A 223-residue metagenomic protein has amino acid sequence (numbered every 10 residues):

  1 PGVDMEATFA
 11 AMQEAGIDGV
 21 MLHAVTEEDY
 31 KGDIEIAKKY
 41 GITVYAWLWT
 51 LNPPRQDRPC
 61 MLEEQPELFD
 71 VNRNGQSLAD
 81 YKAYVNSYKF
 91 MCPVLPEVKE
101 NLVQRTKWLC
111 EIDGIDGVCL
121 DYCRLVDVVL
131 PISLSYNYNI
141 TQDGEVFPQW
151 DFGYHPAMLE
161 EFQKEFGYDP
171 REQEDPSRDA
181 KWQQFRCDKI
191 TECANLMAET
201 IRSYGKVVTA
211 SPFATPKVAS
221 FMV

Functional and structural regions predicted by a protein language model:
P1, V20-L22, V44-L48, V118-D121 (+1 more regions): Hydrophobic faces of well-ordered beta-strands that scaffold small-molecule active sites in alpha/beta enzyme cores
P1-E14, V98-L109, M222-V223: Short, acidic/polar
G2-D29, I112-G117: Catalytic domains of carbohydrate-active enzymes, especially glycoside hydrolases
A15, I36-Y40, W108-D116, E192-T209: A structural motif corresponding to the C-terminal end of an alpha-helix and its immediate exit/capping segment
I17-A24, Y84-E100, P176-T191: The substrate-binding groove and active-site-proximal loops of carbohydrate-active enzymes, especially glycoside
Y45-D113, E172: Active-site-adjacent "subsite" loops/lids of carbohydrate-active enzymes
C119-R178: Active-site-proximal loop/short-helix segments that contain or immediately flank catalytic acid/base residue(s)
C119-V126, K181-V223: Aromatic-lined carbohydrate-recognition surfaces of secreted/lumenal glycan-active proteins
